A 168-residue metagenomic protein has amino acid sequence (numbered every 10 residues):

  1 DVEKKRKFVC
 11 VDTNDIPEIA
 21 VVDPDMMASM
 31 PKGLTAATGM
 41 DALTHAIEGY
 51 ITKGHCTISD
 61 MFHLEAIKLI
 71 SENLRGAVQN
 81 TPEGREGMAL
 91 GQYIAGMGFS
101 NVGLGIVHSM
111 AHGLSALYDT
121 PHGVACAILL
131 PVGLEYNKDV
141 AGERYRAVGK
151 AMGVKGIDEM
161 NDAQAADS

Functional and structural regions predicted by a protein language model:
V2-V102: Carboxylate- and glycine-rich phosphate/diphosphate-binding segment that chelates Mg2+/Mn2+
A42, A46, L69, I94 (+4 more regions): A general alpha-helix detector
I58, F62, E83, G105 (+3 more regions): Alpha-helix N-cap and coil->helix boundary residues
R75-R85, N101-S109, C126-L130, A147-G149: Short, Lys/Arg-enriched charge-dense amphipathic segments
Y93-C126: Glycine-rich phosphate/pyrophosphate-binding beta-alpha loops
A116-S168: Gly/Pro-rich interdomain helix-loop hinge
